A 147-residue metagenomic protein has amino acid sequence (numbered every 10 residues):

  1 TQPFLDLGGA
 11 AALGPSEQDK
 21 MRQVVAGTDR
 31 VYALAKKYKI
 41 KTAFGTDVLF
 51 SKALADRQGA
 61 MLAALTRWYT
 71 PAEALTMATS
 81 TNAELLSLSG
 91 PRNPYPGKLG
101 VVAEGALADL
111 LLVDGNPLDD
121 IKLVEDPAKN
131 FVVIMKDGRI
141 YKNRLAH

Functional and structural regions predicted by a protein language model:
T1-S16: Metal-coordinating catalytic core of metallo-dependent amide/deamination hydrolases
A12-S16, V24-P117: His/Asp/Glu-enriched, well-ordered alpha-helical/loop segment that forms or immediately abuts the divalent-metal
G90-P91, L123-E125: Short loop/turn motifs at secondary-structure junctions and domain boundaries
P94-Y95, P127-K129: Short, small/polar residue-rich loop motifs at catalytic or cofactor-binding pockets
P117-L123: Short, Lys/Arg- and Gly-enriched loop/turn segments at beta-strand edges
I134: Short aromatic-centered micro-motifs
D137-G138: Glycine-centered positions in the ABC transporter ATPase nucleotide-binding domain
K142-H147: Glycine- and charge-enriched low-complexity intrinsically disordered segments
